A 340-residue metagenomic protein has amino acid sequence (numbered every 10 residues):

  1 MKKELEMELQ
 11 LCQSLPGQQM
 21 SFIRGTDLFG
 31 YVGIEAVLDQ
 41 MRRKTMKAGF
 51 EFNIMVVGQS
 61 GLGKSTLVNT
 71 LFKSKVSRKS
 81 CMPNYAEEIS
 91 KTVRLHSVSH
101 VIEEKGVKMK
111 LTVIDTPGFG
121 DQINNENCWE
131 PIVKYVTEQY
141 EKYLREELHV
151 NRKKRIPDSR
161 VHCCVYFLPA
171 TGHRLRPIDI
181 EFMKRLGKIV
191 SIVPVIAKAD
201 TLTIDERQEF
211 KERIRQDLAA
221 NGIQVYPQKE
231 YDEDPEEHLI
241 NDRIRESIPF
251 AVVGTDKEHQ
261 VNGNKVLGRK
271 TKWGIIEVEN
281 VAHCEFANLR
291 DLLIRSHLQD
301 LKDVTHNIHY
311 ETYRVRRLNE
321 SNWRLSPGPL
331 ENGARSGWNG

Functional and structural regions predicted by a protein language model:
M1-Q139, N280, R290-I294, G337-W338: Conserved G1/Walker A P-loop phosphate-binding module
L28, F119-N125, V133-P177, V193-P194 (+3 more regions): Conserved Switch II/interswitch segment of TRAFAC-class P-loop GTPases
T45-F50, Q59-G61, R94, E103-K108 (+7 more regions): Intrinsically disordered, low-complexity regulatory regions enriched in Ser/Pro/Gly/Thr and acidic residues
M55-V56, T112-D115, H162-F167, P249-V252: Extended hydrophobic secondary-structure segments that form protein cores and membrane-embedded regions
Q59, T116, A170, K198 (+1 more regions): Residues immediately flanking
L67-L71, C128-P131, Y135, F182-R185 (+2 more regions): Alpha-helical scaffold elements adjacent to nucleotide-binding pockets in ATP/GTP-utilizing enzyme cores
R78-C81, E141-L148, V225-P227: Active-site phosphate-binding and catalytic loops of NTP-dependent enzymes
R160, P177-I178, K188-G340: Conserved GTP-binding G-domain of TRAFAC-class P-loop NTPases and closely related GTPase folds
